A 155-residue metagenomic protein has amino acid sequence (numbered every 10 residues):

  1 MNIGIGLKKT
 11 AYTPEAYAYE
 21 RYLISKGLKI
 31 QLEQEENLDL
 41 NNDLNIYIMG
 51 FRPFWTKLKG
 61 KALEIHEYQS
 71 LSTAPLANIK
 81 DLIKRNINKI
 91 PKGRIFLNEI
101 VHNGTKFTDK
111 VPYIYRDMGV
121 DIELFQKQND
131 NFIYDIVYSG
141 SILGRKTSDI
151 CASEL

Functional and structural regions predicted by a protein language model:
M1-F51: N-terminal pre-catalytic "stem/leader" segment of glycosyltransferase-like enzymes
M1-G4, L63, D135-I136: Residues that mark the start of a beta-strand
L38-N42, P53-K61, K89, N103-K110 (+1 more regions): Short loop/helix-cap segments at secondary-structure boundaries that form the rim of catalytic
N45-I46, K57-A74, I95: Active-site proximal beta-strand in glycosyltransferases
M49-G50, H66-S72, E99, D117-V120: Histidine-centered beta-alpha loop that forms part of the nucleotide-sugar donor binding/catalytic region in diverse
Q69-I87, I122: Nucleotide-sugar donor phosphate/pyrophosphate-binding loop at the beta->alpha transition of glycosyltransferases
P91-Q126: Donor nucleotide-sugar binding/catalytic pocket of nucleotide-sugar-dependent glycosyltransferases
V120-L124, D130-L155: Conserved catalytic-core segment of nucleotide-activated headgroup transferases in glycan assembly
